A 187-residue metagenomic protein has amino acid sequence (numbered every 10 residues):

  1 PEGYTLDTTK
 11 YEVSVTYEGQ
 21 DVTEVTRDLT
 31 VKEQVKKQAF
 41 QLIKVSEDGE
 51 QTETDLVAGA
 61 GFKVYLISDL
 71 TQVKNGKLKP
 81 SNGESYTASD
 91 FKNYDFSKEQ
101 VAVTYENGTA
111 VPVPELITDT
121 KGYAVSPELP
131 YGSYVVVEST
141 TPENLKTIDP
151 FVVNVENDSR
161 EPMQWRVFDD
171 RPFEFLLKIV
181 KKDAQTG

Functional and structural regions predicted by a protein language model:
P1-G187: Solvent-exposed loop/turn and edge beta-strand elements of beta-rich ligand-binding domains
